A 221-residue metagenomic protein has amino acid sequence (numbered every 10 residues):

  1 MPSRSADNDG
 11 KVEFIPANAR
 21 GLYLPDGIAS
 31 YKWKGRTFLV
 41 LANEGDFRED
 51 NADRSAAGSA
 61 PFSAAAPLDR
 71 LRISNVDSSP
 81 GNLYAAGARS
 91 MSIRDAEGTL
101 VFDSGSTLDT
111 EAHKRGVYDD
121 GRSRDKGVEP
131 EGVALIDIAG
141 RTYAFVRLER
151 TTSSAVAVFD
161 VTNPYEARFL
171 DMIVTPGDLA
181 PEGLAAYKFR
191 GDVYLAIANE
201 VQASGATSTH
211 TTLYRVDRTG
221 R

Functional and structural regions predicted by a protein language model:
M1-R221: Beta-sheet-rich non-transmembrane sensory/scaffold domains
